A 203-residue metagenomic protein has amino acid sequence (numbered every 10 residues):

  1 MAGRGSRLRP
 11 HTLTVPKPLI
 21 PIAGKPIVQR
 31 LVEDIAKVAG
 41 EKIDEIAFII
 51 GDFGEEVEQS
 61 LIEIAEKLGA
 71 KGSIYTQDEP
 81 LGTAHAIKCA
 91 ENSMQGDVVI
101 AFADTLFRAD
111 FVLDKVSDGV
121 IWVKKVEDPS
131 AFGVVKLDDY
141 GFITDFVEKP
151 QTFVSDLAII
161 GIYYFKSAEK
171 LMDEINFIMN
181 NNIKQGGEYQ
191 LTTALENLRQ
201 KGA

Functional and structural regions predicted by a protein language model:
M1, I50, F102, V123-K124: Short beta-strand/turn micro-motifs composed of small residues that flank or help shape donor/cofactor-binding pockets
R4, D104-T105: Active-site metal-binding loops of divalent metal-dependent hydrolases
G5-P10, S130: Short N-terminal binding/cap micro-motifs at the start of the first secondary-structure element
R7, L13, I20-P21, K25-A101 (+1 more regions): Conserved N-terminal catalytic core of the sugar/cofactor nucleotidyltransferase
V28, A90, D104, K125 (+3 more regions): Residue-level signal for inorganic ion chemistry
T83-H85, P129-V134, S155-L157: Short, charged, surface-exposed secondary-structure boundary motifs
R108-V134: Conserved donor-nucleotide/metal-binding helix-loop-beta segment in metal-dependent transferases, i.e., the alpha-helix
F142-A203: Catalytic-core segments of class I nucleotidyltransferases/pyrophosphorylases that form NMP-activated intermediates
